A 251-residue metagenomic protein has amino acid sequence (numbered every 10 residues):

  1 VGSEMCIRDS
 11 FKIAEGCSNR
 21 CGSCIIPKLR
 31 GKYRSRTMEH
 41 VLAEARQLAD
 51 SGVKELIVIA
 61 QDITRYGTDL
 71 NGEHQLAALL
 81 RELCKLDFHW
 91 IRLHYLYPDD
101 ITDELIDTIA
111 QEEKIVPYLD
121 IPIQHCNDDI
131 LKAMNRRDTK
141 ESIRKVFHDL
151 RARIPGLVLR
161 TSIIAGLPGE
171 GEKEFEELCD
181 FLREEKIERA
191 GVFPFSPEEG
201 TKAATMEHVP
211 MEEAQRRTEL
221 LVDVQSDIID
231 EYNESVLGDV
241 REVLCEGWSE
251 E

Functional and structural regions predicted by a protein language model:
G2-I7: Short, small-residue-biased leader/transition segments that mark boundaries at the very start of proteins
R8-E39: Canonical Radical SAM [4Fe-4S] cluster-binding loop centered on the CxxxCxxC motif and its immediate flanking residues
R30-I57, A78: Conserved alpha-helical substructure of the radical SAM core
V41, L76, I143, F175-L178 (+1 more regions): Aromatic/hydrophobic pocket-lining residues that form the small-molecule binding cavity in soluble enzyme cores
D50-E172: Conserved SAM/AdoMet-binding glycine-rich loop
R153, K173, E177-L221: C-terminal, non-catalytic macromolecule-binding modules
P197, T205-E251: Terminal RNA-binding accessory module
